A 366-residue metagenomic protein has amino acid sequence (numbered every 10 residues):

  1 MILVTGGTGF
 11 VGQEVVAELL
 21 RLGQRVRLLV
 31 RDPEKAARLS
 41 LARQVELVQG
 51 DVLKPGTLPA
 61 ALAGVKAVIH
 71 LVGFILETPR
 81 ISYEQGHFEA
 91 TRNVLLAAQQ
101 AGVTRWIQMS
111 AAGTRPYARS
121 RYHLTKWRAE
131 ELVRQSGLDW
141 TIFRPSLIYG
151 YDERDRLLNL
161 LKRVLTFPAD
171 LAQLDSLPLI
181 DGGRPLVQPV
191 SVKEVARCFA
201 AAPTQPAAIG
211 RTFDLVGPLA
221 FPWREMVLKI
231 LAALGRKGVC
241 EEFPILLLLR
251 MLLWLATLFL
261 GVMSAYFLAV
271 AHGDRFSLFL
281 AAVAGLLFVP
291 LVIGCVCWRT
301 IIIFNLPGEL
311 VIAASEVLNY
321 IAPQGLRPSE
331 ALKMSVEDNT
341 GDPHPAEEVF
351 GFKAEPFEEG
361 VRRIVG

Functional and structural regions predicted by a protein language model:
M1-Q24: N-terminal Rossmann NAD(P)H-binding glycine-rich loop of SDR-like oxidoreductase domains
G7, L22, A101, Y117-R236: Oxidoreductase cofactor-interface core, primarily capturing Rossmann-like NAD(P)-dependent enzymes
G12-Q13, F88, W127: Residues forming the Rossmann-fold NAD(P)(H) cofactor-binding site
E34-N93, A97-Q100, A112-P116: NAD(P)H-binding glycine-rich loop region in Rossmannoid oxidoreductase-like domains and their noncatalytic homologs
D152, R184-K193, L215-A233, E242-M251 (+3 more regions): Substrate-binding strand-loop-helix patch in Rossmann-like NAD(P)-dependent oxidoreductase/epimerase domains
L231-S264, V283-D338: Terminal hydrophobic/aromatic helix or amphipathic segment near a protein terminus
L249, Y266, V283-G294, G341-G366: Amphipathic terminal alpha-helices
